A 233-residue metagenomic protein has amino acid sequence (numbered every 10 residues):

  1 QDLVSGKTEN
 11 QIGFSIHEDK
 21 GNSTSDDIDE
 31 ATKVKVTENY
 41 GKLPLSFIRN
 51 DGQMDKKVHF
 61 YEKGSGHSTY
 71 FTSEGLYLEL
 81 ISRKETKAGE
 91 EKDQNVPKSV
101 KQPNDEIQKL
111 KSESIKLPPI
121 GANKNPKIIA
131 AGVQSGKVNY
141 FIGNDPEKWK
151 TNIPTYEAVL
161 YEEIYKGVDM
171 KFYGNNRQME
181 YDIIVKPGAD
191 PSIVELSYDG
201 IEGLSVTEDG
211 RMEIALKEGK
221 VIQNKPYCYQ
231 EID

Functional and structural regions predicted by a protein language model:
D2-D233: Residues that cap or anchor secondary-structure elements
